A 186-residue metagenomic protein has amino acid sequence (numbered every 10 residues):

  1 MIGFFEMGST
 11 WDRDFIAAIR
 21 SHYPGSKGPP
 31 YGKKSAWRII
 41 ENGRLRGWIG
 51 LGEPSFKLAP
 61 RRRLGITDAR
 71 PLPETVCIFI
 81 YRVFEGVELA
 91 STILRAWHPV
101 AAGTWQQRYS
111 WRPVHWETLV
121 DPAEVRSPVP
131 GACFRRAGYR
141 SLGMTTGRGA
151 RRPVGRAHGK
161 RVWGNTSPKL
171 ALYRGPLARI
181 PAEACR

Functional and structural regions predicted by a protein language model:
M1-T10: Conserved N-terminal entry element of GNAT/NAT acetyltransferase domains
G8, T145, P176: Residues at the C-termini of beta-strands that transition into short coil/loop
R13-G32: Short, basic/aromatic recognition patches
Y31-E53: Conserved beta-hairpin
K34-A36, P113-H115, K169: Extracellular structured ligand-interaction cores
G43, A69-L72, G164-S167: A short, structural micro-pattern
G52-K160: Acyl-donor binding region in acyl/amide transferases
A150-R186: C-terminal "cap" of GNAT-fold acetyltransferases
